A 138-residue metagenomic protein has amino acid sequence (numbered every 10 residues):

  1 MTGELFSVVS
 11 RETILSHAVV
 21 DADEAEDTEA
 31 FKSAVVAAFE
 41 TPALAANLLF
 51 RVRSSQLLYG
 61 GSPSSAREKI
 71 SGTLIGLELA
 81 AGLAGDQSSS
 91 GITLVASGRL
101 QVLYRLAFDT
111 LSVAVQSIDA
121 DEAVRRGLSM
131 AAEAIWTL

Functional and structural regions predicted by a protein language model:
M1-F39: Glycine-rich phosphate-binding loop plus the immediately following alpha-helix
E4, L44, A66-L77, V95 (+2 more regions): Conserved active-site and cofactor/substrate-binding residues in soluble primary-metabolism enzymes
S10, T73-L77, Q116-L138: Glycine-rich phosphate-binding/hydrolytic loop that grips phosphoryl groups
E40-A81: Adenine-nucleotide phosphate-binding core of ATP-dependent small-molecule kinases
S65, S89-G91, Q116-I118: Flexible, glycine/charged-enriched surface loops at secondary-structure junctions
A84-G91, S112: Short, surface-exposed connector motifs at secondary-structure boundaries
S89-A107: Glycine-rich phosphate-binding loops at beta-strand->alpha-helix junctions
